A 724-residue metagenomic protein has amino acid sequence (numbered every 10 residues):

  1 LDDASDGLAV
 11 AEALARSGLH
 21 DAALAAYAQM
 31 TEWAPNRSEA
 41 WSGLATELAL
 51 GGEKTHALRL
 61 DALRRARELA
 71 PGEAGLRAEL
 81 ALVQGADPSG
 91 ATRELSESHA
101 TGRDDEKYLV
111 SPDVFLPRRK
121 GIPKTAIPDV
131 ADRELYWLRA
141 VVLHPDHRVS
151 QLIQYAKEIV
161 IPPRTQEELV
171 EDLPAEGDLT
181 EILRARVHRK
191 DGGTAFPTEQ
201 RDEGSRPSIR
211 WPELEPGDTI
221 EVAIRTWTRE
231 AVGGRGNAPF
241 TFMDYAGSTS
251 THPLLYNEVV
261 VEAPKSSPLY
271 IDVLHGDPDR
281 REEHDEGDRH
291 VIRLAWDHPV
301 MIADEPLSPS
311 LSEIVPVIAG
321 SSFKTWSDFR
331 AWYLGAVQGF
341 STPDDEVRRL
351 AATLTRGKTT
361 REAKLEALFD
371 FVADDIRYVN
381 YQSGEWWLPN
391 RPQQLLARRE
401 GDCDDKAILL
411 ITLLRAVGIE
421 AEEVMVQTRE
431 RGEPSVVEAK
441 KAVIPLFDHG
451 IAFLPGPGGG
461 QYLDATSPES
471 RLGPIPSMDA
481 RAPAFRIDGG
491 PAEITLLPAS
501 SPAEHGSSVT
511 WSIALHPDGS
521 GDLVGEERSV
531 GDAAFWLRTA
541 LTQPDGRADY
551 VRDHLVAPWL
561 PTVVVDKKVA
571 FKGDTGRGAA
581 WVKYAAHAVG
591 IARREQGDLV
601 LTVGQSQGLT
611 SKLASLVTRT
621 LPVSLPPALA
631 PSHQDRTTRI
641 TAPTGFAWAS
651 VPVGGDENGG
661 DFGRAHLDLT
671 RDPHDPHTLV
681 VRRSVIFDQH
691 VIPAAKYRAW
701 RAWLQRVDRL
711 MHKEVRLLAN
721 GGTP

Functional and structural regions predicted by a protein language model:
L1-D2, P35, P71: Short coil turns that delineate tetratricopeptide repeat
A4-S5, S38-E39, A74-G75: Helix-start (N-cap) detector for alpha-helical repeat units in TPR-like alpha-solenoids, especially tetratricopeptide
E12, L24, T46, G75-A78 (+1 more regions): A sensor for short, sequence-defined functional sites
S17, G51-E53, D87: Structural motif corresponding to the intra-repeat A-B loop/turn of tetratricopeptide repeats
Q29-M30, R65-A66, S98: Canonical positions in the second alpha-helix
